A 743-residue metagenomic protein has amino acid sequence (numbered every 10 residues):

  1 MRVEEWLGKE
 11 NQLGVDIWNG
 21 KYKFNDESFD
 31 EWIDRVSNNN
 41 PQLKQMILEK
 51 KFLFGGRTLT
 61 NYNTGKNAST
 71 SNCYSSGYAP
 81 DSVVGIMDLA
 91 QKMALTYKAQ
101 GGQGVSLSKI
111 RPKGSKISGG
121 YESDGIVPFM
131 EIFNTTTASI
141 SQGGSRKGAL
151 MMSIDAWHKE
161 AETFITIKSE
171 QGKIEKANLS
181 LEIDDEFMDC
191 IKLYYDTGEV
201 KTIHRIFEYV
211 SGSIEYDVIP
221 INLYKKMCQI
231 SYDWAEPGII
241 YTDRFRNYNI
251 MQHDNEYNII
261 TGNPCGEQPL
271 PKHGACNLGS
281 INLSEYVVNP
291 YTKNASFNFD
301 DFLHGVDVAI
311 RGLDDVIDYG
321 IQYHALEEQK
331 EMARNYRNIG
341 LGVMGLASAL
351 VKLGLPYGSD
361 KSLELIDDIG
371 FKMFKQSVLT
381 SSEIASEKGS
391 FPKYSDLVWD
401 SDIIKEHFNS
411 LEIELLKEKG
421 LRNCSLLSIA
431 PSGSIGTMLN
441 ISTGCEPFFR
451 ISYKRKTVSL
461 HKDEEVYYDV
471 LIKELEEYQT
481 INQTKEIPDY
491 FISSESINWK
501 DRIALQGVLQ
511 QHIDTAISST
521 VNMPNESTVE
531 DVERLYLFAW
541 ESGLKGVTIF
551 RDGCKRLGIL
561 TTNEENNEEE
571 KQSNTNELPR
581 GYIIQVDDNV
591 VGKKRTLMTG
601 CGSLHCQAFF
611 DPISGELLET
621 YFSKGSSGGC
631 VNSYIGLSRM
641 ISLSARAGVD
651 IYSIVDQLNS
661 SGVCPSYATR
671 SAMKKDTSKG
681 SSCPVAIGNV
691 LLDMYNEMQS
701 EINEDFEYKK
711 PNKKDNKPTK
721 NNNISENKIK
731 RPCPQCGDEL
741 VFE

Functional and structural regions predicted by a protein language model:
M1-L43, G119-I132, G144-Y257, S280 (+3 more regions): Conserved, charged catalytic cores of large soluble enzymes
M1-T70, I206, Y224-C228, D233 (+5 more regions): Acidic/polar, glycine-rich intrinsically disordered N-terminal extensions of enzymes
N19-D26, V36-G119, I126-F129, I140 (+6 more regions): Function-dense linear segments that define catalytic or interfacial modules in macromolecule-processing proteins
T202-F207, G305-K330, L355-S432, I517-S518 (+3 more regions): Internal maturation/activation junctions in enzymes
I260, G266-P269, I317-I321, L415-R422 (+3 more regions): Catalytic alpha/beta core of large soluble enzyme barrels
L415-E418, T562-H605, D715-G737: Short, Gly/Pro- and small/polar-rich lid/capping loops
A504-H512, I517-E526, T596-G615, K714-E743: C-terminal accessory/binding modules appended to enzymatic or scaffolding proteins
S627, V631-K709: Phosphate-backbone binding interfaces of nucleic-acid-interacting proteins
